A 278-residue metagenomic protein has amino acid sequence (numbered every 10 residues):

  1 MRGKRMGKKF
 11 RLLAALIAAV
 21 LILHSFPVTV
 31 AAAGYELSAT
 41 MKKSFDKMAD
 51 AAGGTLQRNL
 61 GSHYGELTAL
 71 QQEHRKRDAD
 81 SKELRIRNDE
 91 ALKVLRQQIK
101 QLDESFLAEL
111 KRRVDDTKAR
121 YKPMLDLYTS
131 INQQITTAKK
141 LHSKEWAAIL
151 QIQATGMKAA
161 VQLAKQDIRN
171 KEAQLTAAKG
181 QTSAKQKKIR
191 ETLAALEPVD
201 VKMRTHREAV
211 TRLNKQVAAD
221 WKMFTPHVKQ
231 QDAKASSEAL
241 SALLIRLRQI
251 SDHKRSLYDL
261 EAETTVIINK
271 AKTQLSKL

Functional and structural regions predicted by a protein language model:
R2-A32: Sec-dependent N-terminal signal peptides of Gram-positive bacterial secreted proteins and lipoproteins
G34-A51: Short N-terminal segments immediately surrounding and downstream of signal-peptide cleavage
A49-L67, R85-A108, N132, K139-E145 (+1 more regions): Short, charge-rich amphipathic alpha-helices with coiled-coil/heptad character
L70-D78, F106-R120, A173-Q174, V201: Short, charge/polar-rich alpha-helical segments
L70-Q97, F224-K234: Long, contiguous secondary-structure blocks with strong helical propensity
L102-D126, S130-T136: Post-signal peptide N-terminal segment of secreted/secretory-pathway proteins
M124-I245: Extended amphipathic alpha-helical interaction segments
E238-L278: A cross-kingdom marker for long, charged
